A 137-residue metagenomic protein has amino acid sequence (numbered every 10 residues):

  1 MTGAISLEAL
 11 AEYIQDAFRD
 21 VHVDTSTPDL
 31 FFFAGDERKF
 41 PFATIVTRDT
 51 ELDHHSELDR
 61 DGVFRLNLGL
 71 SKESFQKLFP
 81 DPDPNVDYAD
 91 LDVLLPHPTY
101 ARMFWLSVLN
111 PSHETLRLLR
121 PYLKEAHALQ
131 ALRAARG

Functional and structural regions predicted by a protein language model:
M1-G137: Charge-dense, helix-prone N-terminal extensions
